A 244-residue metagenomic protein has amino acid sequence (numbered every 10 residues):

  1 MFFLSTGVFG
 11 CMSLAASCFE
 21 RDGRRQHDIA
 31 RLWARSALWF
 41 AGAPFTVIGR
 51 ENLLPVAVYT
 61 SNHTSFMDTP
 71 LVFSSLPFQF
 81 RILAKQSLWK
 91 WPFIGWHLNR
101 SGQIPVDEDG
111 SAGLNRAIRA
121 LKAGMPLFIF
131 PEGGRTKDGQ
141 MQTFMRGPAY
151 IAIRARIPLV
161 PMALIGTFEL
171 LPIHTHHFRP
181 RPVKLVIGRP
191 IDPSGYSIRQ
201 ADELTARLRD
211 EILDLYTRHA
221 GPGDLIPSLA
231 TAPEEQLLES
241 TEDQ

Functional and structural regions predicted by a protein language model:
M1-T46, F93-R100: A transmembrane-helix-recognition feature enriched in membrane-embedded lipid enzymes and envelope glyco-/phospholipid
A30-F80, A84: Conserved H-X4-D acyltransferase segment
F40-G42, P77, G95-L98, R154 (+1 more regions): Short, well-ordered coil/turn elements that cap or connect secondary structure elements
A43, Q103, R156-I157: Short glycine/serine/threonine/alanine-rich loop segments
S61, L83-K85, D107-E108, P131 (+1 more regions): Thr-Gly-centered strand-to-loop micro-motif
F66-R116, L121: Membrane-embedded segments
S111-Q244: Non-catalytic C-terminal accessory region of glycerolipid acyltransferases and related lyso-lipid remodeling enzymes
